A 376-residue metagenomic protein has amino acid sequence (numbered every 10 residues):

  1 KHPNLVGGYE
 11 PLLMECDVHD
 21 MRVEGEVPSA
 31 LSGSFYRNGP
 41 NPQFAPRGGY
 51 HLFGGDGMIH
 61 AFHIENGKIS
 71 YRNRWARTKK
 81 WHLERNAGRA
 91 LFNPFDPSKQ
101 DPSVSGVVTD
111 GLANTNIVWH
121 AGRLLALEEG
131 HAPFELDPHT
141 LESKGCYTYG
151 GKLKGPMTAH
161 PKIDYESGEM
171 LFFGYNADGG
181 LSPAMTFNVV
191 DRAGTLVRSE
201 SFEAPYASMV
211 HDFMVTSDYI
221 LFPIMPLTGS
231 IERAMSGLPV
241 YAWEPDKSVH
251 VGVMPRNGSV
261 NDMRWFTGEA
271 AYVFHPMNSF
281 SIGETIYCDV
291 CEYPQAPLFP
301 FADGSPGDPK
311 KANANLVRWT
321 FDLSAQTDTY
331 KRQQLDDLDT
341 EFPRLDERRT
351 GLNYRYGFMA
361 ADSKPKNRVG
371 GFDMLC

Functional and structural regions predicted by a protein language model:
K1-C376: Beta-propeller domains
